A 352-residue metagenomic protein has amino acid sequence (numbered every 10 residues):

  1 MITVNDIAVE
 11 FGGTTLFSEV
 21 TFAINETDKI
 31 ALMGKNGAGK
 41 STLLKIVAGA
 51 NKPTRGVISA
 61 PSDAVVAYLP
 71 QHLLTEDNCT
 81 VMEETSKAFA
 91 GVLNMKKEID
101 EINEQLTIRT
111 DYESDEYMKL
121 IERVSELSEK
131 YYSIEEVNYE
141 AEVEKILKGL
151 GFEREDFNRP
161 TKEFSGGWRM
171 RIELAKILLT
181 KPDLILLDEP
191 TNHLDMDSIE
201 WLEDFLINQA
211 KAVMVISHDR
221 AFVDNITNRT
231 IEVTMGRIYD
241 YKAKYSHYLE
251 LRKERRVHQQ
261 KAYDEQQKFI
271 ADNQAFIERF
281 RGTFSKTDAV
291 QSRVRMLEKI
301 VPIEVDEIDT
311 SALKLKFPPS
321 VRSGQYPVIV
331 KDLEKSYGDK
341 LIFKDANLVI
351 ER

Functional and structural regions predicted by a protein language model:
M1-Y263, S311-R352: ABC ATP-binding cassette signature C-motif
L251-D306: Intracellular alpha-helical coupling/juxtamembrane segments of multi-pass membrane proteins
